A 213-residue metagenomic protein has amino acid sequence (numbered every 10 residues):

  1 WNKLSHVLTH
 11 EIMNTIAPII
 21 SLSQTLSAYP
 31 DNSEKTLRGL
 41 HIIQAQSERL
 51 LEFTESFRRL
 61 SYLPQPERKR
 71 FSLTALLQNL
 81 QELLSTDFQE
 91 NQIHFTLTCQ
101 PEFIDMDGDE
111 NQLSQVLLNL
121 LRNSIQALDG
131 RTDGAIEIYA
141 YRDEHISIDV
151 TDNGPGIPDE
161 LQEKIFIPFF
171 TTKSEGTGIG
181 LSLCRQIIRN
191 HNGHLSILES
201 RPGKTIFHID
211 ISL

Functional and structural regions predicted by a protein language model:
Q65, P101-D107, N111, S147: A short, conserved loop immediately preceding a beta-strand within the C-terminal catalytic
K69-Q81, Y139: A conserved beta-strand-to-alpha-helix junction within the catalytic ATP-binding
Q89, H94-I104, Y141-D143: Conserved catalytic submotifs in the C-terminal HATPase_c
D133-E144: Short beta-strand/loop element within the Bergerat-fold HATPase_c
I157-P168: Short conserved segment of the HATPase_c
G180, C184: Short alpha-helical Gxxx[C/S/T] motif in the catalytic ATP-binding
G193-H194: Conserved glycine-rich
